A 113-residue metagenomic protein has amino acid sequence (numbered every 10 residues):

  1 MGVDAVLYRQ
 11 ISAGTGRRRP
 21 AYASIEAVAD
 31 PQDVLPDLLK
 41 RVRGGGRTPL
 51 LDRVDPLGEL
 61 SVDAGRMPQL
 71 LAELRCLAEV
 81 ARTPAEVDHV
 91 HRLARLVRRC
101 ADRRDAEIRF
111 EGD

Functional and structural regions predicted by a protein language model:
M1-D113: Acidic (Asp/Glu-rich) sequence patches and key acidic residues that form negatively charged surfaces used
